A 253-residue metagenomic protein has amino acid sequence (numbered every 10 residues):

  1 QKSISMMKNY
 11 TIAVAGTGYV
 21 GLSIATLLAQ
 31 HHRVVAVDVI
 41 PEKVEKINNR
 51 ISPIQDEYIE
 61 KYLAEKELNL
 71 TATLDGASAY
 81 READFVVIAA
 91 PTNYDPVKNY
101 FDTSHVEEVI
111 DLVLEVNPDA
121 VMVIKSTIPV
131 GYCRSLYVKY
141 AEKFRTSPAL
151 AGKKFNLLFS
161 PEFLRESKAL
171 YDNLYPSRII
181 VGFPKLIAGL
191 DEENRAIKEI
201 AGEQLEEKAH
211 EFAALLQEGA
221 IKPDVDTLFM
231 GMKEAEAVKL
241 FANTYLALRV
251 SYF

Functional and structural regions predicted by a protein language model:
Q1-M6: Short, Lys/Arg-enriched N-terminal segments with co-localized hydrophobic residues within the first ~10-30 amino acids
M7-I51: NAD(P)+-binding Rossmann beta1-loop-alpha1 motif at the extreme N-terminus of oxidoreductases
I54-K66, K143-K154: Short mixed-charge
I59-D84: A structured beta-alpha segment of the ubiquitous adenosine-cofactor-binding alpha/beta core
I88-P91, S126, F183-P184: Glycine-rich, N-terminal phosphate-binding loop of Rossmann-like dinucleotide-binding domains
Y94-F163: Rossmann-like NAD(P)(H) cofactor-binding subdomain of soluble oxidoreductases
V138-S160, L164-A235: Internal alpha-helical scaffold of NAD(P)-dependent oxidoreductase catalytic cores
T244-F253: C-terminal helical cap and adjacent loop that interface with cofactors, partners, or active-site loops
